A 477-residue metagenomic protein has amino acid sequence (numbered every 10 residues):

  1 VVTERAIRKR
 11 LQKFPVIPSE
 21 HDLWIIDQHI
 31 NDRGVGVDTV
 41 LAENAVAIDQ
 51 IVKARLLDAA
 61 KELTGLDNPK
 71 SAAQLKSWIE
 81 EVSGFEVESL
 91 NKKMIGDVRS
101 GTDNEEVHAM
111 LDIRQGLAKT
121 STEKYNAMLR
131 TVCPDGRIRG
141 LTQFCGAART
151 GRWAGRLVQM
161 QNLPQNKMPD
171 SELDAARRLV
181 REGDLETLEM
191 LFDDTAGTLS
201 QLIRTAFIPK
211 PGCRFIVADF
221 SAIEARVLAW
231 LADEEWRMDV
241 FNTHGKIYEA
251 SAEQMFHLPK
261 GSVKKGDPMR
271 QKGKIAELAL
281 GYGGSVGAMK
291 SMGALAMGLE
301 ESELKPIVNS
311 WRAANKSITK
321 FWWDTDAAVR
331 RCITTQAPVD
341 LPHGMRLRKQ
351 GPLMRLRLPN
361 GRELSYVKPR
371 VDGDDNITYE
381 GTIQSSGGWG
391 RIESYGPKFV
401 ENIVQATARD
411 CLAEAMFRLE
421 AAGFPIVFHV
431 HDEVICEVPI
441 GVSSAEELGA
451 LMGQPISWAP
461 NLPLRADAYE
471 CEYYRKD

Functional and structural regions predicted by a protein language model:
V1-L199, R214, S221-E224, V286-R362 (+1 more regions): Conserved "right-hand" nucleotidyltransferase catalytic core of DNA-directed polymerases
L11-L23, C411-E433: Active-site palm subdomain of RNA-directed nucleic acid polymerases
K76-S83, S221-E235, F256, I440: Short active-site loop/helix that positions an aromatic residue
L199-R214, F417-A421: A short acidic-Thr-Gly-centered motif at the start of a beta-strand
I247-P268, K368-V427: Generic long, charged, amphipathic alpha-helical segments
M297, L451-P460: A common structural junction motif
I435-P439: Short hydrophobic/aromatic beta-strand micro-patches that form the beta-sheet surface supporting nucleotide- or nucleic
G441-E447: Short, conserved charged micro-motifs
